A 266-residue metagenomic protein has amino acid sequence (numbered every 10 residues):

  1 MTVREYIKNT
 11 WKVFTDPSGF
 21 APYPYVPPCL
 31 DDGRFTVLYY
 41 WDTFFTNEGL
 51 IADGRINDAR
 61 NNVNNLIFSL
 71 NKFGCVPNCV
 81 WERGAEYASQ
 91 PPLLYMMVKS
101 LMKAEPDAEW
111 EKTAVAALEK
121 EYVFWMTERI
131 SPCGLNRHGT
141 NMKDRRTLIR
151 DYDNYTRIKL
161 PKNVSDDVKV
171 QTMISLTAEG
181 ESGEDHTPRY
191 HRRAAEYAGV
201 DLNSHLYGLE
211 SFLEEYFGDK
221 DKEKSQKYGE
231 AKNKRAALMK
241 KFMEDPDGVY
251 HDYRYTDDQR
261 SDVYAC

Functional and structural regions predicted by a protein language model:
M1-C266: Acidic, mature catalytic/reactive cores of soluble proteins
